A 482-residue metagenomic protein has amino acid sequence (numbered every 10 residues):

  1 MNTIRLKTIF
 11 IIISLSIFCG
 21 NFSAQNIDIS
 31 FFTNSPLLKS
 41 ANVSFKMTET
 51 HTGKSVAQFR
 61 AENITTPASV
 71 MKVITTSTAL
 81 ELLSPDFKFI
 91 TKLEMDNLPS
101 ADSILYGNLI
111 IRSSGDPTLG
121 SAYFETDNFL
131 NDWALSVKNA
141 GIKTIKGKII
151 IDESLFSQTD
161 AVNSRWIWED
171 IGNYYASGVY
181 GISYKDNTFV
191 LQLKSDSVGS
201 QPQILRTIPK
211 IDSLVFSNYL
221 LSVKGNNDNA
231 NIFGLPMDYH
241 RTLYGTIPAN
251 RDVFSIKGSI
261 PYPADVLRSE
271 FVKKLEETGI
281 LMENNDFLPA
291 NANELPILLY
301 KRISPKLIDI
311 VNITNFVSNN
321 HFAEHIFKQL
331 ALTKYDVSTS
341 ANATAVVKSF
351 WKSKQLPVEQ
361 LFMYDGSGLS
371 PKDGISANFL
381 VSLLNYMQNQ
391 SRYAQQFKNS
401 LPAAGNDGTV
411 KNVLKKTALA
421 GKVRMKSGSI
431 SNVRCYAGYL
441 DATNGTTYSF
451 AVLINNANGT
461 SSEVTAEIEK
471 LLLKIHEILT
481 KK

Functional and structural regions predicted by a protein language model:
M1-D28: Bacterial Sec-dependent N-terminal signal peptides
S23-N63, F89-I90, W133-G141: Beta-lactamase-like hydrolase cores
F32-T33, L82-P357, K474-K481: Conserved serine DD-peptidase/penicillin-binding transpeptidase domain and beta-lactam-recognizing active-site
G53, V70-A79, I149, I182 (+6 more regions): Residue-level preference for non-acidic, small/hydrophobic
V56-Q58, V317, F327-K482: Small-residue-rich helix-loop
Q58-T78, L82: Short active-site loop at a secondary-structure junction that contains or immediately precedes the catalytic residue(s)
F59-T65, K257-G258, S367-S370: A short glycine/serine-rich beta->alpha loop
